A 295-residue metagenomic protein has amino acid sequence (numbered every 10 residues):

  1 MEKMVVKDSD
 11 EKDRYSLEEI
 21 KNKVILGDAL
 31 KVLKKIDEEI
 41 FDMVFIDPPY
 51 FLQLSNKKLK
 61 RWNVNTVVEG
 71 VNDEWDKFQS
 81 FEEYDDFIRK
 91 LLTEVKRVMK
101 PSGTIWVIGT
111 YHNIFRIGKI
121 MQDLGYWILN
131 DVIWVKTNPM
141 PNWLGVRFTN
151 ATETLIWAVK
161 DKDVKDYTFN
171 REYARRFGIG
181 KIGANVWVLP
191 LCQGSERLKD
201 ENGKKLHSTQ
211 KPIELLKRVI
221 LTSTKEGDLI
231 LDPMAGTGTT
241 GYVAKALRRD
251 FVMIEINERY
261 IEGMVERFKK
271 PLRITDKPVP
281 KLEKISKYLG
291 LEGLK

Functional and structural regions predicted by a protein language model:
M1-G263, K295: Core catalytic lobe of class I
G27-K31, K281-L289: Conserved SAM/SAH-binding loop
Y50-F51, C192, R273, P280-L282: Intrinsically disordered, low-complexity segments enriched in proline/serine/threonine
M253-I254, R273-P278, I285: Asp-based, Mg2+/Mn2+-dependent phosphohydrolase catalytic module
I261, V265-D276: C-terminal helical cap(s) of enzyme catalytic domains, especially alpha/beta-barrels
L289-K295: Radical SAM enzyme core and accessory elements
